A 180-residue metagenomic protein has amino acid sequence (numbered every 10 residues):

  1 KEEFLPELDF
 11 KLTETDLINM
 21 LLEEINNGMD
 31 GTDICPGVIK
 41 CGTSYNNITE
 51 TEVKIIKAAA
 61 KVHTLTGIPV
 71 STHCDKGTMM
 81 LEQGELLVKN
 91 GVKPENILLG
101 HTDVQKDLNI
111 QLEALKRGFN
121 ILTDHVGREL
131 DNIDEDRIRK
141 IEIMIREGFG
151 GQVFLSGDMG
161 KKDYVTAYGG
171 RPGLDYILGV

Functional and structural regions predicted by a protein language model:
K1, S44, D75-G77, T102-Q105 (+2 more regions): Active-site beta-loop-alpha junctions enriched in small/polar residues
K1-T64, N120, H125-L130: Active-site gating/metal-coordination segments in enzymes
E24-I34, K61-T64, V88-G91, Q111-G118 (+1 more regions): Acidic (Asp/Glu)-rich catalytic clusters
P36-V38, G67-S71, N96-L98, G118-L122 (+1 more regions): Structural preference for beta-strand elements that scaffold enzyme active sites
E50-V53, T78-G91, L108-K116: Distinct, well-ordered alpha-helical segments
V53-A58, D134-E142, G170, L174-Y176: Charged helix-capping and loop-helix junction motifs
L99-Q105, D124-E142: Active-site glycine- and acidic-residue-rich loops that bind and position anionic ligands or nucleotide-like cofactors
D124-H125, F149-G170: Short acidic/histidine-rich active-site segments
